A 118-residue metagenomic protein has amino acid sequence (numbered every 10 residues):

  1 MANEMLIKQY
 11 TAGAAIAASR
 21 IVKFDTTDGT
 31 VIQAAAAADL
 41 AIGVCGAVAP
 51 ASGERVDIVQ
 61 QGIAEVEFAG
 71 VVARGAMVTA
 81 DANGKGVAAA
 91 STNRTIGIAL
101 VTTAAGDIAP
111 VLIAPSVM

Functional and structural regions predicted by a protein language model:
M1-M118: Surface-exposed, low-hydrophobicity beta-strand/loop segments enriched in small/polar/acidic residues
